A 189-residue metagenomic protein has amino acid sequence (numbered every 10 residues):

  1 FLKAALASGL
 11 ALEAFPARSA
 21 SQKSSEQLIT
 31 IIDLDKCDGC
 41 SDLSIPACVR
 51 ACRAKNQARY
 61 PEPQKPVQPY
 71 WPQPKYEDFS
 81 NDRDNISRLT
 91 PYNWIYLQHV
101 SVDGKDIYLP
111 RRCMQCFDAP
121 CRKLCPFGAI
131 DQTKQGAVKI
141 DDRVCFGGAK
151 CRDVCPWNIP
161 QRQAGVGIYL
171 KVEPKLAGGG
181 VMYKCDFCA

Functional and structural regions predicted by a protein language model:
F1-A189: Non-ligating segments of multi-cofactor redox enzymes
